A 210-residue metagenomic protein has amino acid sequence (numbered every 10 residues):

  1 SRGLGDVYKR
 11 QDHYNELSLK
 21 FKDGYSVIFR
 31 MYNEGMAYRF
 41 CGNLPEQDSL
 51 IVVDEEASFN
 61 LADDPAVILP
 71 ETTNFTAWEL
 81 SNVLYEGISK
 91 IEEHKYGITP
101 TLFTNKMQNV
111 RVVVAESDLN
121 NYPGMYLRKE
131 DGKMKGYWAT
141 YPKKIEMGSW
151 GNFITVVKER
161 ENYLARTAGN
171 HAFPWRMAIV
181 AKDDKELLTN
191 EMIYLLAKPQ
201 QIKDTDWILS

Functional and structural regions predicted by a protein language model:
S1, S26-M31, L50-D54, E71 (+2 more regions): Short amphipathic beta-strand/extended segments with alternating polar/hydrophobic composition
G3-Y8: Short, small-residue-biased leader/transition segments that mark boundaries at the very start of proteins
R10-D63: Acidic, contiguous internal or C-terminal segments within carbohydrate-active enzymes that form a structured patch used
F59-S210: Conserved structural scaffold segments of CAZyme catalytic domains across common CAZy folds
